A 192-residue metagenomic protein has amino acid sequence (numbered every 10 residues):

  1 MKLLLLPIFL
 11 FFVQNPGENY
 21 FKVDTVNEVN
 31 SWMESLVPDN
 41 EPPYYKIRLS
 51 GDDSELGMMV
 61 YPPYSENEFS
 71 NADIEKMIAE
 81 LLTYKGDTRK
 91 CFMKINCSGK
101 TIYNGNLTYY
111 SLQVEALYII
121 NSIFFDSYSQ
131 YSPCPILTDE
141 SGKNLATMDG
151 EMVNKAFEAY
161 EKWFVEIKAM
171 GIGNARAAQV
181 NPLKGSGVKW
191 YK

Functional and structural regions predicted by a protein language model:
M1-T25: Bacterial Sec-dependent N-terminal signal peptides
P16-K192: Extended repeat-based scaffolds of very large eukaryotic assembly and lipid-transport proteins
